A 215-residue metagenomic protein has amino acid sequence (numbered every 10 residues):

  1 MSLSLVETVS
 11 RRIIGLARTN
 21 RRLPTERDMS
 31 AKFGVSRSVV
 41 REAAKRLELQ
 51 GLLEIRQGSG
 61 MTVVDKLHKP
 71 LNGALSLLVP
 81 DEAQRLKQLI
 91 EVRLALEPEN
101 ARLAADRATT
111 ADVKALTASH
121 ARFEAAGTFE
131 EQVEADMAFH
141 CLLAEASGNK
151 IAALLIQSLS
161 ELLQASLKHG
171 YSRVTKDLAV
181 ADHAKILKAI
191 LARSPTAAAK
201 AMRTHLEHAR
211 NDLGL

Functional and structural regions predicted by a protein language model:
M1-V92, R102: Short linear motifs at protein or domain termini
R12, L16, P70, K150 (+2 more regions): A short secondary-structure junction motif
E26, G148-K150, R193-S194: Short loop-to-helix capping motifs
H68-L142, A181-K200: All-alpha effector-binding/dimerization core of bacterial HTH-type transcriptional repressors
A118, E130-A135, K150, L154 (+2 more regions): Amphipathic alpha-helical packing segments from all-alpha helical-bundle domains
L154-L215: C-terminal all-alpha effector/ligand-binding and dimerization domain of prokaryotic HTH-type transcriptional repressors
